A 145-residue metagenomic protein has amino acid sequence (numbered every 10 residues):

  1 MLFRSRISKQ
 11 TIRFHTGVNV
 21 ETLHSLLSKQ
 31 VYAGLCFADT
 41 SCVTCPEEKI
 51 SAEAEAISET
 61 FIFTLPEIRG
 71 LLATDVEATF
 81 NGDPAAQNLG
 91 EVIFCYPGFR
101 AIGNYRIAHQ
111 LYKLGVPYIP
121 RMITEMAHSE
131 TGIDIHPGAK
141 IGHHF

Functional and structural regions predicted by a protein language model:
M1-E125: Terminal amphipathic alpha-helical/low-complexity segments used for targeting or macromolecular assembly
M122, G138-A139: Short loop/turn and capping residues at structural boundaries
A127, I133, A139-F145: A structural motif detector for beta-strand N-caps
